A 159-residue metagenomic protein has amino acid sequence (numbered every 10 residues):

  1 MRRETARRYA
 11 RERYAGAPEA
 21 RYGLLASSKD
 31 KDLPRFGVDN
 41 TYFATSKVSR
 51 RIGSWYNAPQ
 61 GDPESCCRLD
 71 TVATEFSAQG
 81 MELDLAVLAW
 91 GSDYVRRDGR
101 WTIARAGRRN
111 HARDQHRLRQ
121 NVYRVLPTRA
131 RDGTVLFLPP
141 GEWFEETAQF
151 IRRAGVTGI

Functional and structural regions predicted by a protein language model:
M1-W101: Conserved helicase/translocase motor-coupling segment
C66-I159: C-terminal accessory regions
